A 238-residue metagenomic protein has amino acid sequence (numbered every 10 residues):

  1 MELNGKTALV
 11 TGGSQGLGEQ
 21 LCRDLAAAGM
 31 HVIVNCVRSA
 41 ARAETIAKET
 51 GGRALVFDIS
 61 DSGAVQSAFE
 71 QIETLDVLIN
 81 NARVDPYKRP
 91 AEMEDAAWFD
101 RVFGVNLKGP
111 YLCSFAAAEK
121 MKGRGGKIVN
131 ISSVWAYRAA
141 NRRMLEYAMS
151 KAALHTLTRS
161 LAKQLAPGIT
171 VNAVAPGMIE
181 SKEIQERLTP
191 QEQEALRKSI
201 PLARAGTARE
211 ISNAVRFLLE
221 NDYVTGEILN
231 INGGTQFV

Functional and structural regions predicted by a protein language model:
S14-Q15: Conserved glycine-rich cofactor-binding loop
A40, V56-S67, A96: The beta1-alpha1 cofactor-binding region of Rossmann-like NAD(H)/NADP(H)-dependent oxidoreductases
V84, D95-L112, V129, L154 (+1 more regions): Catalytic Tyr-X3-Lys loop
R89-A91, D95-F103, I184-Q185, E192 (+1 more regions): Substrate-binding pocket helix/loop in short-chain dehydrogenase/reductase
V105-G123, A162-K163, P167, R216 (+1 more regions): Amphipathic alpha-helical dimer-interface segment in Rossmann-like NAD(P)H-dependent oxidoreductases
K127-A153, T158-A166, M178-I179: Catalytic loop of short-chain dehydrogenase/reductase
H155, L165-I179, V224-I231: Conserved Rossmann-fold SDR core element
R204-I231, Q236: C-terminal substrate-recognition "lid" of short-chain dehydrogenase/reductases
